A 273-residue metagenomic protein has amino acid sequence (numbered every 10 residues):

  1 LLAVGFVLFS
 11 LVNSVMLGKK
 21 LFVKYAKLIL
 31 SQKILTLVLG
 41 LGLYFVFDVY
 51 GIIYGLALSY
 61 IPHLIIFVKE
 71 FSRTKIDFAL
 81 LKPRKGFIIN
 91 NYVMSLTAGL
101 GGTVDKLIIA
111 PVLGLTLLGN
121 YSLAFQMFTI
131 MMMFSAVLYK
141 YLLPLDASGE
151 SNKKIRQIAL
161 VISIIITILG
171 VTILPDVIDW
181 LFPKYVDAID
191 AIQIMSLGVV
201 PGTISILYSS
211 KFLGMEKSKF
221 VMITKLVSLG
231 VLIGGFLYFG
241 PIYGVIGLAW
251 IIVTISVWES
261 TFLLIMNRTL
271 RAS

Functional and structural regions predicted by a protein language model:
L1, T172-L207, I246: Interfacial segments at transmembrane-helix termini and the short loops linking adjacent helices
M16-L41, M94-T97, N152-L160, I192 (+3 more regions): Alpha-helical transmembrane segments of multi-pass membrane transporters/permeases
L17-G18, F128-E150, K211-G214: Helix-loop junctions and terminal segments of transmembrane helices in multi-pass membrane transport/translocation
K19, V23-L30, I52-L56, P62-G102 (+4 more regions): Interhelical loop/hinge segments that connect adjacent transmembrane helices in multipass membrane
A26-R73, V227-V231, V245-T269: Hydrophobic alpha-helical transmembrane segments
K85, A147-I165, L169: Interfacial transmembrane-helix starts/ends
F87, N91, L107-T129, V186-I189 (+1 more regions): Interfacial/gating helices of multi-pass transporter permease domains
Y121-A136, K140, I166, M195-G202: Transmembrane helix-bundle signature of multi-pass secondary active exporters and lipid flippases
